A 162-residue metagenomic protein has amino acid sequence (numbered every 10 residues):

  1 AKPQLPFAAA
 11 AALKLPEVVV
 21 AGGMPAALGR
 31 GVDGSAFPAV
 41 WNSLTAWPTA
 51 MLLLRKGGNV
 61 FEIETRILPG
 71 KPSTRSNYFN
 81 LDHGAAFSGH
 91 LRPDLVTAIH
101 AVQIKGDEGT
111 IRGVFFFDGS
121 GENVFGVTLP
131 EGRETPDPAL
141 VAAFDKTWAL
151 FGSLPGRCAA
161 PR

Functional and structural regions predicted by a protein language model:
A1-R162: Eukaryotic intrinsically disordered, low-complexity regulatory linkers and tails enriched in Ser/Thr/Pro
